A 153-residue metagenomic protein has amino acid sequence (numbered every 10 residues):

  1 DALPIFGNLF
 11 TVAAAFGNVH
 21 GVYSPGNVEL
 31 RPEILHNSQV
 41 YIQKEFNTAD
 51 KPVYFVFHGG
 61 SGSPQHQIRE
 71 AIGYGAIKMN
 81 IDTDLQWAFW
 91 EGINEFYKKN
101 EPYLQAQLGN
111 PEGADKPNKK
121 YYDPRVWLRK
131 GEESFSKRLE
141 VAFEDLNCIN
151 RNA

Functional and structural regions predicted by a protein language model:
F6-S24: Catalytic pocket-lining loop regions of alpha/beta-barrel enzymes, especially the amidohydrolase/enolase/GH5 lineages
F10-A14, V53-G59, I77-I81: Hydrophobic faces of well-ordered beta-strands that scaffold small-molecule active sites in alpha/beta enzyme cores
F16-G21, Y74-G92: Glycine-rich phosphate-binding active-site loops on the catalytic face of alpha/beta enzymes
N27-K51, F55: Alpha-helix-loop-beta-strand connector modules within alpha/beta enzyme cores
P32-Q39, I68, L139-F143: Generic structural signal for well-ordered alpha-helices, preferentially at hydrophobic/aromatic core positions
G60-Y74: Catalytic cores of alpha/beta
K98-A153: Extended, intrinsically disordered, low-complexity segments
